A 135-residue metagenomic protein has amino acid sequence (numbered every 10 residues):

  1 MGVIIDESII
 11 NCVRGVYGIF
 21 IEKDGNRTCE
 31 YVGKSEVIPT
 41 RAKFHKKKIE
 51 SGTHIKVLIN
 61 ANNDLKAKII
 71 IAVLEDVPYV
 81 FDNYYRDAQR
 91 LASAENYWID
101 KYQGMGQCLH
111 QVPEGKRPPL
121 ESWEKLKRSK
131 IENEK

Functional and structural regions predicted by a protein language model:
M1-F44, D82, R86, R117-K135: GIY-YIG nuclease catalytic motif and its immediate N-terminal context
I4-D6, K56-L58, P113: N-terminal non-cleavable signal-anchor helices
E36-D87: Conserved short loop/helix modules at catalytic or binding sites in compact beta-alpha or helix-hairpin-helix contexts
E75-D76, Q107-K125: Acidic carboxylate-rich catalytic motifs and surrounding loops in phosphoryl-/glycosyl-chemistry enzymes
W98: Serine endopeptidase catalytic core focused on the charge-relay Asp
